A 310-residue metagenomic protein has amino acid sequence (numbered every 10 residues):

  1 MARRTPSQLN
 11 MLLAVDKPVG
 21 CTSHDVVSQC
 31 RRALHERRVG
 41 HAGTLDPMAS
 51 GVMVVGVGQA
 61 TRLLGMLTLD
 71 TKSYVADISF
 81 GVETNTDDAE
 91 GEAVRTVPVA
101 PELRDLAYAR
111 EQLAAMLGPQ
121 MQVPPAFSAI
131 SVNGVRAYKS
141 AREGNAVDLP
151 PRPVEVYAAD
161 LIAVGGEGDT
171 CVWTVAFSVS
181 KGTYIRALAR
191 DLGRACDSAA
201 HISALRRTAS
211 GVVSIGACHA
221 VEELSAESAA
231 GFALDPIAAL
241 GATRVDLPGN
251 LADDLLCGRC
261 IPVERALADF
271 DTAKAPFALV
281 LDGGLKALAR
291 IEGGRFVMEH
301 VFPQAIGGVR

Functional and structural regions predicted by a protein language model:
M1-P18, H24-H41, L45, A49 (+1 more regions): Accessory RNA 3′-end/elbow-binding domains used by RNA modification enzymes
A2-A187, D191-A217, L288-A289: RNA pseudouridine synthases
